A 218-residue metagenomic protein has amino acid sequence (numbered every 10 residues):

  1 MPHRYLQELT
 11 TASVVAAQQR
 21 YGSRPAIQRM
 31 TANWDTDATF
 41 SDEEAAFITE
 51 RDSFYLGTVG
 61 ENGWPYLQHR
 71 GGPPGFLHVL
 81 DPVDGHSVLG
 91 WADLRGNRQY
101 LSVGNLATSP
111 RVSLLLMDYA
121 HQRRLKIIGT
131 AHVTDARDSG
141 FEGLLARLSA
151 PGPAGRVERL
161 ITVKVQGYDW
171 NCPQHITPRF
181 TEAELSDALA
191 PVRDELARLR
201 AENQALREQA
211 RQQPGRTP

Functional and structural regions predicted by a protein language model:
M1-P218: Binding-site signature for planar aromatic cofactors or substrates
